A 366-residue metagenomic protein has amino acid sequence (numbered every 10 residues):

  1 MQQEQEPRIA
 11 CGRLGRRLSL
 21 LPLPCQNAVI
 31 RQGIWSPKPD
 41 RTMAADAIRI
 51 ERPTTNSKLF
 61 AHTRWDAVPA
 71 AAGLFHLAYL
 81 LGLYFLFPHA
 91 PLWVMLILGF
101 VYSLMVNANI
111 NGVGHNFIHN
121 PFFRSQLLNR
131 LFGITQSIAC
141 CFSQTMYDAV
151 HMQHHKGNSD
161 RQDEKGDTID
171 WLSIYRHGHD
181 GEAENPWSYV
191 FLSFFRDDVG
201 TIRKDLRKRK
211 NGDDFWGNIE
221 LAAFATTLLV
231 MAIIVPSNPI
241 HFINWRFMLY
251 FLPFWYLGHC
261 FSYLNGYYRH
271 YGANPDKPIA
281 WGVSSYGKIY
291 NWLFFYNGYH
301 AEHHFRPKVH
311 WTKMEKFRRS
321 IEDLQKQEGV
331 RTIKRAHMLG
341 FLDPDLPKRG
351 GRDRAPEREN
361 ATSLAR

Functional and structural regions predicted by a protein language model:
Q2-M105, N109, V113, R130 (+3 more regions): Non-catalytic, topology-defining segments of multipass membrane proteins
V101, N107, P121, G282-S284 (+1 more regions): Short, flexible, glycine/charge-rich loop motifs used to bind or transfer phosphoryl groups or to couple energy/partner
S103-G114, S143, D198, Y250-P275 (+1 more regions): Transmembrane alpha-helical segments that form the membrane-embedded catalytic/substrate-channel core of multi-pass
I110-N120, Y147-S159, N265-N274, L293-V309: Histidine-centered catalytic micro-motifs
N120-I134: Membrane-interface motifs of alpha-helical transmembrane segments
R130-T135, P278-N291: Membrane-cytosol interface motif
I134-S137, Y299: A short acidic/histidine/glycine-rich donor-binding loop in glycosyltransferase catalytic cores
